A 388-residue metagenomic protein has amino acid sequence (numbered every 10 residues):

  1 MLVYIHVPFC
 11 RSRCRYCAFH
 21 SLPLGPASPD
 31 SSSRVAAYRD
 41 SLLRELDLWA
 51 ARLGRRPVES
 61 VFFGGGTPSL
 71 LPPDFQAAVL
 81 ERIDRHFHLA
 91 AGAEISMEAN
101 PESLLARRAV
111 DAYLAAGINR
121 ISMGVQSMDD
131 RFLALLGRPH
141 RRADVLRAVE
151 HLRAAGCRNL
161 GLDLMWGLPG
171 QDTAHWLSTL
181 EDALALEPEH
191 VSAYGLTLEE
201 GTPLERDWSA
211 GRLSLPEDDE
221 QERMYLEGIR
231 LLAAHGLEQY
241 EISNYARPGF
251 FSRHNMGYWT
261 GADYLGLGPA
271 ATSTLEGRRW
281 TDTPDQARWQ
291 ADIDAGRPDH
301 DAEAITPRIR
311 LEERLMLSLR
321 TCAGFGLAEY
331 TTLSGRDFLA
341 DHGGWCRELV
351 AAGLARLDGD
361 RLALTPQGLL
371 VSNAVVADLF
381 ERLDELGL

Functional and structural regions predicted by a protein language model:
M1-L2, S21-R52, R56-R336, L386-L388: C-terminal scaffold of the Radical SAM
Y4-H6: Short active-site neighborhood of thiol/selenol oxidoreductases, capturing the structured segment around
P8-S21: Local cysteine-cluster metal-coordination motifs and their immediate loop/turn environment, predominantly Fe-S cluster
R336-V350: Short amphipathic alpha-helical interaction segments
A351-D360: A short, conserved structural fragment
R361-T365: Minor-groove-contacting beta-hairpin "wing" of winged helix-turn-helix DNA-binding domains
L369-L388: Short, amphipathic alpha-helical interaction segments positioned at domain boundaries
